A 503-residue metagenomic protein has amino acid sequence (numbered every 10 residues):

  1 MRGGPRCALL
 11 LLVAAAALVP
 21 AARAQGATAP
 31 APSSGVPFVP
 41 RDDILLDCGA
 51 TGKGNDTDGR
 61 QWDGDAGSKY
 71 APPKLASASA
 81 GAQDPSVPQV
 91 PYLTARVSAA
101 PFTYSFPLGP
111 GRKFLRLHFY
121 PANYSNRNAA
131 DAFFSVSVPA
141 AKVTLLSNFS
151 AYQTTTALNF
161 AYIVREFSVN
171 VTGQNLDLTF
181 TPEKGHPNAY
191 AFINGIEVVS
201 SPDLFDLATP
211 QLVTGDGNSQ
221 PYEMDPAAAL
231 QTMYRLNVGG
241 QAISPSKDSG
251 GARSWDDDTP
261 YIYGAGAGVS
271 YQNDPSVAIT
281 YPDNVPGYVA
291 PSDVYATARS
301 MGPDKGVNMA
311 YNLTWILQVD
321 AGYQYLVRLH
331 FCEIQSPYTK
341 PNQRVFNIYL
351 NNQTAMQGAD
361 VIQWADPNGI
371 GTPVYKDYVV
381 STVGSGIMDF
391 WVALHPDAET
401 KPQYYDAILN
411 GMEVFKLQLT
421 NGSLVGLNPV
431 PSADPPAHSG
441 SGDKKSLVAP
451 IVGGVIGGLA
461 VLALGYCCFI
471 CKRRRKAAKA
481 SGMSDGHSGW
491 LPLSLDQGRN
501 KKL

Functional and structural regions predicted by a protein language model:
R2-L503: Compositionally biased, intrinsically disordered or flexible polar/acidic segments
